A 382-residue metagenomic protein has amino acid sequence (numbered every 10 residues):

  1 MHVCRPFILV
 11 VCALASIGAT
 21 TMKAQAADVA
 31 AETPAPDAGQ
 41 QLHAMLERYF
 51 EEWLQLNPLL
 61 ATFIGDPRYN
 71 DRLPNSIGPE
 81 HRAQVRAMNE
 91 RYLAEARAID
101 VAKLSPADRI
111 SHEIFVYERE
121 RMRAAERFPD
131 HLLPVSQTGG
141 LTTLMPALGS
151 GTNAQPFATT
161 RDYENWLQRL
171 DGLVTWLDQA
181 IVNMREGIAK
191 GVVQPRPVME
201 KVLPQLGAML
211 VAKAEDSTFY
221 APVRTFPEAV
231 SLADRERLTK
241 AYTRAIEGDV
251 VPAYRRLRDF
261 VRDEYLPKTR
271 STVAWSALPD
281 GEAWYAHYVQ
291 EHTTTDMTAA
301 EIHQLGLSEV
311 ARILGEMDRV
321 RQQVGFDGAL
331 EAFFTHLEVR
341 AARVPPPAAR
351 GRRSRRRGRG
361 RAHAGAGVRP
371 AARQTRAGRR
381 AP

Functional and structural regions predicted by a protein language model:
M1-C4: N-terminal secretory signal peptides that target proteins for export/translocation
F7-G18: Bacterial N-terminal signal peptides
Q25-P382: N-terminal maturation segment of proteins
